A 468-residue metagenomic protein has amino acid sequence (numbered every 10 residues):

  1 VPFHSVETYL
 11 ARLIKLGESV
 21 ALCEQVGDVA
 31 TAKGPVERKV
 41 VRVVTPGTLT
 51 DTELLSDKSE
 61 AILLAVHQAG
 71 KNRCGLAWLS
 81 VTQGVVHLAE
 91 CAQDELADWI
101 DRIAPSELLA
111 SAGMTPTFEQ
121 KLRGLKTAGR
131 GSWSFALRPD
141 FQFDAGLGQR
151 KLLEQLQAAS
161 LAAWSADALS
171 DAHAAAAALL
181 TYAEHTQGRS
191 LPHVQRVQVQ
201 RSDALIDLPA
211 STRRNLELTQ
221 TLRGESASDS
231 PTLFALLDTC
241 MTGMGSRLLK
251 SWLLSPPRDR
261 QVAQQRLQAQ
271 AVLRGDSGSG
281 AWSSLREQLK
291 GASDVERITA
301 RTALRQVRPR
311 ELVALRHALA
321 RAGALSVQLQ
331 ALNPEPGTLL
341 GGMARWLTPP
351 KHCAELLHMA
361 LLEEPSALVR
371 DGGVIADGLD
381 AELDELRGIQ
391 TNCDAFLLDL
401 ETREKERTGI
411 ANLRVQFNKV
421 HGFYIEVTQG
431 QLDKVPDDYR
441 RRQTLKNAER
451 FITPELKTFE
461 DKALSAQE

Functional and structural regions predicted by a protein language model:
V1-R274, G278, S283, E287-A303 (+1 more regions): Charged catalytic and DNA/RNA-contacting regions of genome-maintenance and nucleic-acid-processing enzymes
A65, N412-Q416, Y424: Short, surface-exposed charged micro-motifs
A112, F417, T428-Q429: Active-site proximal loops enriched in glycine and acidic residues that flank catalytic Cys/His/Asp and coordinate
A263-Q270, Q431, V435-E449: Short, charged amphipathic alpha-helical segments flanked by flexible coils
A354, A360, Y424-Y439: Cytosolic, long alpha-helical scaffolding segments
A395-V415: Flexible, glycine/threonine-enriched loop-and-boundary segments that flank and lead into catalytic domains of large
L445, E449-E468: Extended, charged coiled-coil "arm/hinge" scaffolds of SMC/Rad50-like chromosome-maintenance ATPases and other large
